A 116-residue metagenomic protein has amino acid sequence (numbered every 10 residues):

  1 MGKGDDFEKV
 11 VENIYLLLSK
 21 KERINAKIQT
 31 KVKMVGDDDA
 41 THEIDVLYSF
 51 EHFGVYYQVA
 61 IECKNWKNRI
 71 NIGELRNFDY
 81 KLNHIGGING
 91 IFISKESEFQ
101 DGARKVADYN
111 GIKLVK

Functional and structural regions predicted by a protein language model:
M1-K116: Mixed-charge (Asp/Glu-Lys/Arg
